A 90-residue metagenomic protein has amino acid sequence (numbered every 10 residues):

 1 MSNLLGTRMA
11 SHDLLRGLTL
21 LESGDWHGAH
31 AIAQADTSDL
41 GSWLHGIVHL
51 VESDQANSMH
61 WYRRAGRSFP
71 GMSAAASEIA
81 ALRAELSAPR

Functional and structural regions predicted by a protein language model:
L14, L21, W26, I32-Q34 (+1 more regions): Inward-facing hydrophobic residues that define packing positions of alpha-helical scaffold repeats
L18, V51-S53, S87: Short coil/turn linking the two alpha-helices of tandem helical-hairpin repeats
H30-T37, G66-R67, S87: A conserved position within tetratricopeptide repeats
T37-D39, V51-S73: TPR/TPR-like (Sel1-like) alpha-helical repeat modules
G71-R90: Terminal, low-structured helical/coil segments at or just beyond the last alpha-helical repeat
